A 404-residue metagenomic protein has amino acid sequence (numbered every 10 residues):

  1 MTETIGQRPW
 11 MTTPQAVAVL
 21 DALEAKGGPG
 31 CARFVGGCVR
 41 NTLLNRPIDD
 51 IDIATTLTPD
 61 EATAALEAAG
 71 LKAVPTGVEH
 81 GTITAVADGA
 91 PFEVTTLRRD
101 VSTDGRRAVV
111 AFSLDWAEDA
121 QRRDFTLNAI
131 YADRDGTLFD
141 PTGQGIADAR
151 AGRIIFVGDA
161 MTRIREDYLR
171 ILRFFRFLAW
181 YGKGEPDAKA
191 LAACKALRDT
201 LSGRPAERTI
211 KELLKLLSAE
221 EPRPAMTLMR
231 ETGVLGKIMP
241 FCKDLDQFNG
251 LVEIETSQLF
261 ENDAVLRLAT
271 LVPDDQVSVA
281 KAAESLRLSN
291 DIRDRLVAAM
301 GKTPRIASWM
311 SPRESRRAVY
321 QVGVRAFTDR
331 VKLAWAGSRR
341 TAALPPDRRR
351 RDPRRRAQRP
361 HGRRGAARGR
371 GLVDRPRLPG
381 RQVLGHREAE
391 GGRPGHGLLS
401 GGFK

Functional and structural regions predicted by a protein language model:
M1-K404: Catalytic cores of the polymerase beta-like nucleotidyltransferase superfamily and closely associated nucleotide
